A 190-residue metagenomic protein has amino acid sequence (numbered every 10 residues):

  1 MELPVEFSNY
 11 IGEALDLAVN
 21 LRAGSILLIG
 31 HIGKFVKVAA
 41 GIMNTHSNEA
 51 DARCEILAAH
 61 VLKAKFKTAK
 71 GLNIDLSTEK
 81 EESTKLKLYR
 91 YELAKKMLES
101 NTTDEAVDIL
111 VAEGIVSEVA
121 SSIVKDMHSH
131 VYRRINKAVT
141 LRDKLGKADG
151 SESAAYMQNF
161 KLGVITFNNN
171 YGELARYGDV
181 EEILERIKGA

Functional and structural regions predicted by a protein language model:
M1-D126, R134, Y156-F167: A structural signal for small-residue-enriched, beta-sheet-centric alpha/beta enzyme cores and oligomeric scaffold folds
A120, V124-A190: Extended hydrophobic packing segments that form well-structured cores
